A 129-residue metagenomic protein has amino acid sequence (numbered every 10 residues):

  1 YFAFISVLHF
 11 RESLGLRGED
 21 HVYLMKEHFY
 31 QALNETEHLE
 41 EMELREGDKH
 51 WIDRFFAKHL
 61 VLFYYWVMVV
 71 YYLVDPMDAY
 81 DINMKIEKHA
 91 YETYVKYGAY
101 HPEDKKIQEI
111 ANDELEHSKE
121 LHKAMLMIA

Functional and structural regions predicted by a protein language model:
Y1-A129: Non-heme di-metal
